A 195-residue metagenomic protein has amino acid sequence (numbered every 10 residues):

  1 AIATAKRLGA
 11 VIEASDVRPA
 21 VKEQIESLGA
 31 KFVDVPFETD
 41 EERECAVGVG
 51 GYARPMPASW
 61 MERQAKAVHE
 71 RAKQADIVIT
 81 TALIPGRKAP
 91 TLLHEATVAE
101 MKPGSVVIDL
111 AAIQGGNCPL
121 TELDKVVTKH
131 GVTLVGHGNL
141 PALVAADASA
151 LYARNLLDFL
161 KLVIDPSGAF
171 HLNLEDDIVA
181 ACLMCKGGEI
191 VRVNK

Functional and structural regions predicted by a protein language model:
A1-R71: Glycine-rich phosphate/diphosphate-binding loop of Rossmann-like nucleotide-binding domains
K6-L8, L28-K31, H94-E100, L123-V126 (+1 more regions): Short, solvent-exposed amphipathic alpha-helical segments in soluble enzyme and RNA/protein-processing domains
L8-V11, S15, L28-V35, R71-A75 (+5 more regions): Change "in soluble alpha/beta enzymes" to "in soluble alpha/beta proteins
D16-E23, S59, R63-Q74, L92-A96 (+4 more regions): Conserved active-site and cofactor/substrate-binding residues in soluble primary-metabolism enzymes
V17-P19, F37-E38, L83-I84, A111-G116 (+1 more regions): Short, ordered loop/turn segments at secondary-structure junctions
R43-E95, H137, A145: A structured beta-alpha segment of the ubiquitous adenosine-cofactor-binding alpha/beta core
I77-V135: ADP-ribose/adenylate-binding Rossmann-like module
A112, C118-K195: Adenosine-phosphate binding glycine-rich loop
